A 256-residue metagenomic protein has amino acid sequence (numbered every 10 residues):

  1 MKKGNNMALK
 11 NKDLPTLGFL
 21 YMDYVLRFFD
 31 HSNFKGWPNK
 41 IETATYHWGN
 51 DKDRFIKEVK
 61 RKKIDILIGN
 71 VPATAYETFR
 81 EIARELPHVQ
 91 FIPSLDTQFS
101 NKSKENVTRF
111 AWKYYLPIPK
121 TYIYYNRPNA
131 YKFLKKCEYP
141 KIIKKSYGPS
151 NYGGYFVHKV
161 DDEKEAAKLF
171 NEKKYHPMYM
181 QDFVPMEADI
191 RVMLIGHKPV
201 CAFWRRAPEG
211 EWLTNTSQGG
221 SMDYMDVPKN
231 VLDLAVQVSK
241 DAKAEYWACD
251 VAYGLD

Functional and structural regions predicted by a protein language model:
A8, K60, P87-H88, D96-M178 (+3 more regions): Active-site nucleotide/adenylate-binding loops and adjacent lid/helix of ATP-dependent enzymes
N11-G18: Extreme N-terminal starter segment of soluble prokaryotic enzymes
M22-K120: Conserved N-proximal alpha/beta basic substrate-recognition cap immediately N-terminal to, or forming the N-lobe
F29-D30, E77-R80, Y152-G153, I190 (+1 more regions): Short glycine-/acidic-enriched loop or helix-start segments at secondary-structure transitions that form or flank
P72-A75, D96-Q98, P199, R205-A207 (+1 more regions): Short glycine-enriched loops at secondary-structure junctions
Y155-Q237: Phosphate-binding site of ATP-dependent enzymes
S239-D256: Conserved metal-phosphate-binding beta-hairpin within the catalytic cores of diverse ATP-dependent phosphoryl-transfer
